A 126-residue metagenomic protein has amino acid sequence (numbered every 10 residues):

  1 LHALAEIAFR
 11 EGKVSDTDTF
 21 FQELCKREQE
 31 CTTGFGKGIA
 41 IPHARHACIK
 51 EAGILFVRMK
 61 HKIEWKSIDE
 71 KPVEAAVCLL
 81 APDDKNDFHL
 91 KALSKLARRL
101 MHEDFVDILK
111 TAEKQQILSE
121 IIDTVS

Functional and structural regions predicted by a protein language model:
L1-S126: Cytosolic covalent-transfer regions centered on His/Cys nucleophiles that carry phosphoryl or persulfide groups
